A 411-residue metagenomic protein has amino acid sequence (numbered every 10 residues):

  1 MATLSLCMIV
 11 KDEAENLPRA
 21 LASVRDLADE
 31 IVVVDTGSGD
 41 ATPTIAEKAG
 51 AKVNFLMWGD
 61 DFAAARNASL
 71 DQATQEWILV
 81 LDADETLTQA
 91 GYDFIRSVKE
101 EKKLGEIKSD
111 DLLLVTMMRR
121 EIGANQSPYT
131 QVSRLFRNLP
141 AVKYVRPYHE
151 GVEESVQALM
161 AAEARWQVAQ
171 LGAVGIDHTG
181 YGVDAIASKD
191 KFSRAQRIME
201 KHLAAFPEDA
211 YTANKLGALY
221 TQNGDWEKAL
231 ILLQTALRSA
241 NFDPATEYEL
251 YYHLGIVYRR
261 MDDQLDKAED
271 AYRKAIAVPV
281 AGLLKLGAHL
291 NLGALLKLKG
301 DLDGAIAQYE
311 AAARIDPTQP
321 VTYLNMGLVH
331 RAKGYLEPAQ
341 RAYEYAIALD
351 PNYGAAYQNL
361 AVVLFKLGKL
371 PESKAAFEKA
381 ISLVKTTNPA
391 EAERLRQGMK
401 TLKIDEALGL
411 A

Functional and structural regions predicted by a protein language model:
S23, D35-I45, W58: A conserved acidic beta->alpha catalytic loop
P43-A68, Q72: Conserved donor nucleotide-binding strand/loop of the catalytic core
A64-L70, T88-G224, K228-I231: Catalytic-site signature of metal-activated, phosphate-bearing donor transferases, centered on the GT-A/GT-A-like
I78: Short aromatic/hydrophobic "clamp" motif used to bind/position activated sugar donors
A205, S239-D243, V278-A281, I315 (+3 more regions): Structural marker of alpha-solenoid helical repeat scaffolds
A210-Y211, P244-E249, G282-L286, L302 (+4 more regions): Helix-start (N-cap) detector for alpha-helical repeat units in TPR-like alpha-solenoids, especially tetratricopeptide
A213-L216, Y220, L232, L250-Y258 (+8 more regions): TPR/Sel1-like alpha-solenoid repeat signature
